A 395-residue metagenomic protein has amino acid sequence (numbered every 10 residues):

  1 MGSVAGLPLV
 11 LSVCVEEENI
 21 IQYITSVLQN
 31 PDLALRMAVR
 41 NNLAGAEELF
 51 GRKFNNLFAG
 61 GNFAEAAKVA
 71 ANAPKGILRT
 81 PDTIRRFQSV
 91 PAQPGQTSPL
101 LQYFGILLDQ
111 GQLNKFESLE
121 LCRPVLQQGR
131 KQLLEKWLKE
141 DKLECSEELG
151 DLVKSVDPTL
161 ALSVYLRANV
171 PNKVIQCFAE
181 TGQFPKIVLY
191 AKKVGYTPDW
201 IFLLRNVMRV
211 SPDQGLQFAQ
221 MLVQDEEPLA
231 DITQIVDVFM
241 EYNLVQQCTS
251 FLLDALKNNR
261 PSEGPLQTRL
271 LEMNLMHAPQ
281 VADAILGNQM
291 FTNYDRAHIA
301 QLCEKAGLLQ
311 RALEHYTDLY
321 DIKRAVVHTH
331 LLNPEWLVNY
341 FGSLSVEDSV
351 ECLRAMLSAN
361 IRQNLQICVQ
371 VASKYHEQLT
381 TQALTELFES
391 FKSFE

Functional and structural regions predicted by a protein language model:
M1-E395: Extended alpha-helical solenoid/arm regions of large eukaryotic scaffolding proteins
